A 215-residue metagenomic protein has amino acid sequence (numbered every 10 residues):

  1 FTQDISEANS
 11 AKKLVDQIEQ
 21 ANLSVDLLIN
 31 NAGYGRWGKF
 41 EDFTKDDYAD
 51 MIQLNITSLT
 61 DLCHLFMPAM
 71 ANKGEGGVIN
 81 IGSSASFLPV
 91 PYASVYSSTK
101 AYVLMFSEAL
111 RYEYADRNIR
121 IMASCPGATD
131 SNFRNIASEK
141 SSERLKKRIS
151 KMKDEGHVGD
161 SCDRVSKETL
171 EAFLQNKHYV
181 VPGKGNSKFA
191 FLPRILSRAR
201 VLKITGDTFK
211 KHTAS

Functional and structural regions predicted by a protein language model:
T2-K13, K45: The beta1-alpha1 cofactor-binding region of Rossmann-like NAD(H)/NADP(H)-dependent oxidoreductases
N31-R36: Conserved NAD(P)H cofactor-binding loop of Rossmann-fold oxidoreductase domains
K39-F40, D47-I52: Substrate-binding pocket helix/loop in short-chain dehydrogenase/reductase
C63, T99: Active-site helix of classical SDR
S83: Residue(s) in the substrate-gating loop at a strand-loop-helix junction that position the organic substrate next
V90-S94: Active-site loop immediately N-terminal to the catalytic Tyr-X3-Lys motif of short-chain dehydrogenase/reductase
Y112, D116-K184: SDR active-site lid
